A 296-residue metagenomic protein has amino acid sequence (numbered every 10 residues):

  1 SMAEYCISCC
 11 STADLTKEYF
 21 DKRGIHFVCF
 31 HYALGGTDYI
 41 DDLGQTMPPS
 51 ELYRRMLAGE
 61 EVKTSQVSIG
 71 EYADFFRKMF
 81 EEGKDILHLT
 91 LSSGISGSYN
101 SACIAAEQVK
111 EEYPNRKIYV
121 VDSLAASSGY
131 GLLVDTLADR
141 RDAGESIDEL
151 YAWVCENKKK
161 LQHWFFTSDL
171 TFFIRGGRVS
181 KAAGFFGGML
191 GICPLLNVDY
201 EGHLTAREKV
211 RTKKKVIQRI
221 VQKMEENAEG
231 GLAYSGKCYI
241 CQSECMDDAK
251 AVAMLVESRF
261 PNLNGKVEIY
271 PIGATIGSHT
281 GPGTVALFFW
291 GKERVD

Functional and structural regions predicted by a protein language model:
E4, T12-F20, I25-Y32, G36 (+5 more regions): Mixed-charge interfacial surface used for oligomerization/domain docking and macromolecular partner engagement
C6-V67, E71: N-terminal glycine-rich anion-binding loop in soluble enzyme alpha/beta folds
C9, T90, Q242: Short beta-strand/turn micro-motifs composed of small residues that flank or help shape donor/cofactor-binding pockets
T46-Y53, F76, F80-E81, Q108: A short glycine/small-residue-enriched secondary-structure motif
L57-S93, N100, I104, Y151: Glycine-rich phosphate- or other oxyanion-binding loops that anchor nucleotides, phosphorylated ligands
T90, Y119-V120: A glycine-rich beta-strand to alpha-helix segment that forms a phosphate/ribose-binding loop at ligand/cofactor sites
